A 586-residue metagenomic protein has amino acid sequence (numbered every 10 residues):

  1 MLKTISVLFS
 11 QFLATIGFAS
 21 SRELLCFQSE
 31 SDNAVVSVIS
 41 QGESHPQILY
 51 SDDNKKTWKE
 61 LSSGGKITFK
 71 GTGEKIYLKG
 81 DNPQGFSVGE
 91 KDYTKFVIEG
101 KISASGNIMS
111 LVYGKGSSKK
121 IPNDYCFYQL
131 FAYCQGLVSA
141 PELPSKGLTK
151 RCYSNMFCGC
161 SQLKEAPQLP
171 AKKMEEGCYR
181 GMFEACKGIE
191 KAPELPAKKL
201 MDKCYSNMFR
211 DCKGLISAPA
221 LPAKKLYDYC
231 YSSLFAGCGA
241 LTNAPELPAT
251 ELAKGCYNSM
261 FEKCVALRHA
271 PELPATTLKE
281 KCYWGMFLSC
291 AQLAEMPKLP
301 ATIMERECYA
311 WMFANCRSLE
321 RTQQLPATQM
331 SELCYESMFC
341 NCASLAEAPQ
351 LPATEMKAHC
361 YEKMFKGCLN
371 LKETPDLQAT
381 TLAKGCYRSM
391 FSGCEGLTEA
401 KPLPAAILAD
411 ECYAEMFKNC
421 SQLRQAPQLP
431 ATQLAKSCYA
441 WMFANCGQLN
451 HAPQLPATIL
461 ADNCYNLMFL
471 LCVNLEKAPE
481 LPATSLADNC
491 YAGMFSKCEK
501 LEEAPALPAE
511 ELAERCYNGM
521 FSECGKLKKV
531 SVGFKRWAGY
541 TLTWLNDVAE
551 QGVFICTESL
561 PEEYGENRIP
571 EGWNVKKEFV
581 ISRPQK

Functional and structural regions predicted by a protein language model:
L2-K586: Solvent-exposed loop and capping/linker segments of extracellular ligand-binding repeat ectodomains
